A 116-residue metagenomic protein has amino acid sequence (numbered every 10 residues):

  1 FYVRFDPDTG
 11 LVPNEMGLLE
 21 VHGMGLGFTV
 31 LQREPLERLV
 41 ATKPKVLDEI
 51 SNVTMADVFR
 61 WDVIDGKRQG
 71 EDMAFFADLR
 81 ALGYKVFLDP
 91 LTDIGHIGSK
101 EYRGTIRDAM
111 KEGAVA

Functional and structural regions predicted by a protein language model:
F1-R60: Conserved catalytic core of nucleotide-sugar-dependent glycosyltransferases
A41-A116: C-terminal catalytic/acceptor-binding lobe
